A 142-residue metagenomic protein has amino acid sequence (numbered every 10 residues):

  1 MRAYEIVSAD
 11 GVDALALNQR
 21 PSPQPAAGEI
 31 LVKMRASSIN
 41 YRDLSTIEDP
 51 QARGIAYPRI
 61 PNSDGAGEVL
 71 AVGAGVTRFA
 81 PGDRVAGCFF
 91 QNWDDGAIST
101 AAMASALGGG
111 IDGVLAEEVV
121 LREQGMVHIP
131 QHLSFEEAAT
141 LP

Functional and structural regions predicted by a protein language model:
M1-Y4: Short structural boundary motif marking the start of a folded domain
I6, I47, L70-V72, L121: Short beta-strand-to-turn element immediately C-terminal to the catalytic PLP-Schiff-base lysine in fold type I
D10-L15, Y41-D43: Short N-terminal binding/cap micro-motifs at the start of the first secondary-structure element
A14-Q19, G113: Residues that act as N-cap/strand-start positions at coil-to-secondary-structure junctions
L17-S22, A66-E68, E118-V120, M126: Conserved hydrophobic/aromatic beta-strand scaffold that supports enzyme active sites
P21-S37, P50-D94, G110-D112, P130-H132: Glycine-rich beta-strand-centered segment in the early N-terminal region that forms part of a ligand/cofactor-binding
Y41-E48, D95-G96: Cytochrome P450 core scaffold surrounding the K-helix E-X-X-R motif and the conserved "meander" helix-loop region
F89-P142: NAD(P)H dinucleotide-binding glycine-rich loop of Rossmann-like/cofactor-binding domains, especially the beta1-alpha1
